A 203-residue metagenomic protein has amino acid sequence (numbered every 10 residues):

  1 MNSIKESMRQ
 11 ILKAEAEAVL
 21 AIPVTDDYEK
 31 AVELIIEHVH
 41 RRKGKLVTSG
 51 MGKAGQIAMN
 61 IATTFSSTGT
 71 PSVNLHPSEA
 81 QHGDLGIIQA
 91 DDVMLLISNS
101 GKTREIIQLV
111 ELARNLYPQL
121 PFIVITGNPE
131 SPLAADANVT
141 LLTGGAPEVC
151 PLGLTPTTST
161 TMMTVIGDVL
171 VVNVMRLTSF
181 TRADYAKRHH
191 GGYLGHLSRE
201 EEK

Functional and structural regions predicted by a protein language model:
M1-G44: An N-terminal, well-structured beta->alpha segment
I4-S7, I11, P23, K53 (+3 more regions): Catalytic cores of large soluble enzymes that bind and process phosphate-bearing ligands
I36-E37, K45-T178: Glycine-rich phosphate-binding loops that contact phosphosugars or nucleotide phosphates
A135, V149, M175-K203: Internal, active-site/partner-interface "lid" segment
